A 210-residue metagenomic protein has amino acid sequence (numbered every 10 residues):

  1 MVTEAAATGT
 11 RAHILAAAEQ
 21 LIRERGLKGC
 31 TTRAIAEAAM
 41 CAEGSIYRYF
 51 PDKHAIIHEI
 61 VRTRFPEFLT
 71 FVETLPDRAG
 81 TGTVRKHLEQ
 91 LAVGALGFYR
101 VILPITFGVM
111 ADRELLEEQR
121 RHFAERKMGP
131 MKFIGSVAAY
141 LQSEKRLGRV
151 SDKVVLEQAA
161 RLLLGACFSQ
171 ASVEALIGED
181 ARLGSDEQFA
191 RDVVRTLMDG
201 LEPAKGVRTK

Functional and structural regions predicted by a protein language model:
M1-G9, L69, K205-K210: N-terminal intrinsically disordered/low-complexity leader segments
V2, R62-Q90: Amphipathic alpha-helical linker/stalk segments
H13, A55, K86-Q90, P104 (+5 more regions): Amphipathic alpha-helical interaction segments
H13, L21-A55, E59, T63: Helix-turn-helix
R62, K86-L115, L164-F168, G206: Helical hydrophobic small-molecule/effector-binding pocket
R100-G108, E117-L147, E157-R161, Q188: Amphipathic alpha-helical packing segments from all-alpha helical-bundle domains
I134-Q142, S151-L176, S185-L197: Hydrophobic alpha-helical segments that form the core of small-molecule binding pockets and/or dimer interfaces
